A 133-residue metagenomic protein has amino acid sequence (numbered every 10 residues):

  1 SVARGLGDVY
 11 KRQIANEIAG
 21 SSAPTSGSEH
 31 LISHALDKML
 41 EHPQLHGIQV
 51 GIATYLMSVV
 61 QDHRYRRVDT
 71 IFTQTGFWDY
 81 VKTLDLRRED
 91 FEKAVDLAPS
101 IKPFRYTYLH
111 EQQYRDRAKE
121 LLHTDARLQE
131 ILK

Functional and structural regions predicted by a protein language model:
S1-Y10: Single conserved hydrophobic/aromatic residue that forms the stacking wall/gate of nucleotide- or nucleobase-binding
K11-R67: Internal helical hairpin/lid segments
D62-K133: C-terminal charged capping/lid subdomain of soluble metabolic enzymes
